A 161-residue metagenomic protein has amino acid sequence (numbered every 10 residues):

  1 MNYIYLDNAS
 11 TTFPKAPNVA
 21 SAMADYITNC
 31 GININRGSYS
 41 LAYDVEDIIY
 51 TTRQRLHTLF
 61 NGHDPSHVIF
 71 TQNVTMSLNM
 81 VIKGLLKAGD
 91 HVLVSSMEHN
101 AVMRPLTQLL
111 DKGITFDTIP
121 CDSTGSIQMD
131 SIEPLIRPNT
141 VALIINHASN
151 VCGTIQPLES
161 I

Functional and structural regions predicted by a protein language model:
M1-I161: Pyridoxal 5′-phosphate
